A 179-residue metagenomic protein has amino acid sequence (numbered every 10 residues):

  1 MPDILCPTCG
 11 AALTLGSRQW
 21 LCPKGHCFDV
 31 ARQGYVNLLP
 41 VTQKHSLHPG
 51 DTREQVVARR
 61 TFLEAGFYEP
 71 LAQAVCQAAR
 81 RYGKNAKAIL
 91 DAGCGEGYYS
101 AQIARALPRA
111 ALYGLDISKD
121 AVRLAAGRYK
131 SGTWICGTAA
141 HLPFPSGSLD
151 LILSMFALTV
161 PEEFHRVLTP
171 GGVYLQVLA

Functional and structural regions predicted by a protein language model:
M1-H48: N-terminal auxiliary segments of SAM/dcSAM-dependent transferases
H45, G50-L71: Class I SAM-dependent methyltransferase Rossmann-like catalytic core, especially the SAM/SAH-binding loop
N85-G95: Conserved class I S-adenosyl-L-methionine
E96-P108: Conserved SAM-binding loop of SAM-dependent methyltransferases across substrates and taxa, primarily the Class I
D116-D120: Conserved SAM/SAH-binding beta-strand->alpha-helix loop
K130-L142: Conserved SAM-binding strand-loop segment of SAM-dependent methyltransferases
A140-L151: A short acidic, Gly/Pro-enriched loop at the edge of an enzyme's catalytic core that lines a small-molecule cofactor
P161-V173: A short glycine-rich, Lys/Arg-flanked "PGG" loop and its adjoining helix->strand segment in the class I
